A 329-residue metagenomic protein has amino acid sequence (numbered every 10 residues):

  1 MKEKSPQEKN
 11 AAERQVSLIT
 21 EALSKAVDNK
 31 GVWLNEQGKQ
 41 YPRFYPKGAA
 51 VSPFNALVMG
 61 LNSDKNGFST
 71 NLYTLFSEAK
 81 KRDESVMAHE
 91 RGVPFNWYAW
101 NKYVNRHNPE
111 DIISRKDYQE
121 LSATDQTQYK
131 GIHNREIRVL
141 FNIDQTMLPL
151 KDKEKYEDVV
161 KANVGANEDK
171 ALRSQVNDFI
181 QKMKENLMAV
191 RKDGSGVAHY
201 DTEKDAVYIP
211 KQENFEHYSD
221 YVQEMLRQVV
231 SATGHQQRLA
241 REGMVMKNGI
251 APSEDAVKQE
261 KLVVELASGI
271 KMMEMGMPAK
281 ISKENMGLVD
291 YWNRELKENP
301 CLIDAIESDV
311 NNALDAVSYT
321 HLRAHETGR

Functional and structural regions predicted by a protein language model:
M1-R323: N-terminal accessory/interface modules of nucleic-acid-binding and processing proteins
A324-R329: A short, hydrophobic C-terminal helix/tail in secreted or cell-surface proteins
